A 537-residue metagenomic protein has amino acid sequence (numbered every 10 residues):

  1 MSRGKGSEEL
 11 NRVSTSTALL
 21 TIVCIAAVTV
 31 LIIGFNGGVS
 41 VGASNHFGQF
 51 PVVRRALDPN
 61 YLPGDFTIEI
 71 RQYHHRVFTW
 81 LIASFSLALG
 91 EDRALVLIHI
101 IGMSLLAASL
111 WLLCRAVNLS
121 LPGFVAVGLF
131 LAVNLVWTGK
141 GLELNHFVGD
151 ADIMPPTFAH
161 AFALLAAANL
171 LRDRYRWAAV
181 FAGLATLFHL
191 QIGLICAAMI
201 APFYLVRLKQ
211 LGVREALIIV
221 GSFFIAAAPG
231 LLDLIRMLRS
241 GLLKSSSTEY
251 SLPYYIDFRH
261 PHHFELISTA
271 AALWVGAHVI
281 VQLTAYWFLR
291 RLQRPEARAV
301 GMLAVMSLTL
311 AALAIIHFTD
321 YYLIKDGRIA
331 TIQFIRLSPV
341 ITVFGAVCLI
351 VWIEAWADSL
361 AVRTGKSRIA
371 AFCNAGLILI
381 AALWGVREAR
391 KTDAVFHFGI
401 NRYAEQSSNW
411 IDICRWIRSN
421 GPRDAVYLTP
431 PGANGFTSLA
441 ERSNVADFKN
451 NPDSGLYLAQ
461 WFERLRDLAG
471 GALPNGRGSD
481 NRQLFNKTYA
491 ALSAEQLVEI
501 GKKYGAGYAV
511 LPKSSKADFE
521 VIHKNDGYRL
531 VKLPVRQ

Functional and structural regions predicted by a protein language model:
M1-I32, Q537: Start-transfer (signal-anchor) and selected internal transmembrane alpha helices of multi-pass inner/ER membrane
L10, F224, W356-K391: Signature aromatic-anchored transmembrane alpha helix within multi-pass, membrane-resident enzymes that catalyze glycan
L19, T29-A107, L113-F130, V136 (+2 more regions): Active-site lumenal/periplasmic loops and adjacent helix-entry segments of GT-C-fold, multi-pass membrane
I33-F47, L57-H75, L190-C196, L205-L337 (+1 more regions): Transmembrane catalytic cores of multi-pass membrane glycosyltransferases and polysaccharide-assembly enzymes
F158-W177, Q210: Membrane-interface transmembrane helices that cradle and orient dolichyl/undecaprenyl
A167-N169, R176-L190, A201, G221-A226: Membrane-interface alpha helices of multi-pass inner-membrane proteins
E405-N481, K487, E499-S514: Short periplasmic/luminal acceptor-recognition loop of GT-C membrane glycosyltransferases, typified by
S493-Q537: Aromatic/acidic, Gly/Pro-rich catalytic loop(s) in extracytoplasmic/lumenal soluble domains of multi-pass membrane
